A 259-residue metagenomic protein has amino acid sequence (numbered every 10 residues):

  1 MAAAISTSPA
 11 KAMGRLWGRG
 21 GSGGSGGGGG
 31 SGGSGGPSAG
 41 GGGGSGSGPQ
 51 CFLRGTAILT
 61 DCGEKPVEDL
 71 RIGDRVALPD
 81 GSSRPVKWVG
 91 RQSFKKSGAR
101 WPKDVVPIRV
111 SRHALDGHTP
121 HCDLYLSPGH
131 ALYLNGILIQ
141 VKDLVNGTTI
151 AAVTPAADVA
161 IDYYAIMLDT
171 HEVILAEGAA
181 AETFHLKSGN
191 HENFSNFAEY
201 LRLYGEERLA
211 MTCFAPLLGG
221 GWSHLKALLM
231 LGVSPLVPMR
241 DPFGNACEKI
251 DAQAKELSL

Functional and structural regions predicted by a protein language model:
M1-R71, M230-L259: Protein maturation boundaries and topogenic segments
Q50-V67, R75-Y204: Long beta-strand-rich cores associated with HINT superfamily self-processing modules
D158-D162, M167-L259: Sequence-level preference for short, compositionally simple segments enriched in small aliphatic or small polar residues
